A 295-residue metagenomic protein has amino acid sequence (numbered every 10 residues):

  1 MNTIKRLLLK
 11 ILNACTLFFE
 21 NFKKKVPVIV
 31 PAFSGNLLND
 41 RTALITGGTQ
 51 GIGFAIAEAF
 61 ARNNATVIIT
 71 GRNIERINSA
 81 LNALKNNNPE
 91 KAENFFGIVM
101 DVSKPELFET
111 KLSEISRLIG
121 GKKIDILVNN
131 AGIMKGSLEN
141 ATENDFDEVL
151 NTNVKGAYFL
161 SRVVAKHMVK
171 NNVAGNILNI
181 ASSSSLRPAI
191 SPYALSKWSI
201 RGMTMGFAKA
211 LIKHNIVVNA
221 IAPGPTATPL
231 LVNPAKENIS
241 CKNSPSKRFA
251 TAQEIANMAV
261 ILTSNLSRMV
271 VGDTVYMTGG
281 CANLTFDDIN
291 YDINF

Functional and structural regions predicted by a protein language model:
V28-V30, V271-F295: Short C-terminal tail/terminal secondary-structure segment of NAD(P)H-dependent dehydrogenase/reductase domains
T42, T49-Q50: Conserved glycine-rich cofactor-binding loop
N130-K135, G280: Conserved NAD(P)H cofactor-binding loop of Rossmann-fold oxidoreductase domains
S137-L150, S240: Substrate-binding pocket helix/loop in short-chain dehydrogenase/reductase
S161, S196, T204: Active-site helix of classical SDR
S182: Residue(s) in the substrate-gating loop at a strand-loop-helix junction that position the organic substrate next
I212, V217, V270-G272: Short, small/polar-rich loop/turn modules that mediate ligand/substrate recognition or access, typified
